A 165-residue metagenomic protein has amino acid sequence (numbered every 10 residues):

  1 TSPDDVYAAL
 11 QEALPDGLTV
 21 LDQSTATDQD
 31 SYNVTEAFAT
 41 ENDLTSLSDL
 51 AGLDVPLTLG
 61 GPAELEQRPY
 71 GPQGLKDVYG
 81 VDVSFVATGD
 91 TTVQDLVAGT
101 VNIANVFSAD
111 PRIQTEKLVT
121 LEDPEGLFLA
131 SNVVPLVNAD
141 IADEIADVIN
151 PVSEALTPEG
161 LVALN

Functional and structural regions predicted by a protein language model:
T1-Y7, V34-A37, P62, G89 (+3 more regions): Beta->alpha turn/N-cap motifs
S2-L21, T100-I103, R112-G126: Ligand-binding "clamshell"
P3-T58, A139-A142, E154-P158: A conserved helix-loop-strand patch within extracytoplasmic ligand-binding domains of the periplasmic binding
T19, T35-A39, T58-L65, D82-V83 (+1 more regions): Second-shell loop/turn segments in exported
S24-D28, A109-L156: Periplasmic-binding protein-like
S48-S84: Ligand-binding cleft/hinge of the Venus flytrap
E66, K76-V78, D147-N165: An extracytoplasmic/periplasmic, membrane-proximal ligand-sensing/linker region
V83-V97: Short helix-initiation/N-cap motifs at beta->coil->alpha
